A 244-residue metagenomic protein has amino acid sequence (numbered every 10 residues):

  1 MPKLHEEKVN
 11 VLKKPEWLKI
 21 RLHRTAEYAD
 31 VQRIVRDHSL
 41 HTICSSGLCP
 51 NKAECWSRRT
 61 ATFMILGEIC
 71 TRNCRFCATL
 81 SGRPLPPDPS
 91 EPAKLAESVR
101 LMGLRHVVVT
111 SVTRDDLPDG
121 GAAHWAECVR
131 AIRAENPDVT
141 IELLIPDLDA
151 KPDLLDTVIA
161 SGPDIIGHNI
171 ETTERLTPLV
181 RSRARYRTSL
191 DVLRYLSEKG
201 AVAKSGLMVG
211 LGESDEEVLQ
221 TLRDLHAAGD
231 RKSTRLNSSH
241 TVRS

Functional and structural regions predicted by a protein language model:
M1-R72: Flexible, acidic/Gly-rich N-terminal and inter-domain linker regions that tether and position cofactor-handling modules
K14, S39-L40, S45, K52 (+5 more regions): Glycine-rich, flexible loop/turn motifs
A53, C74, P152, V242-R243: Activation segment
R58-I165, I170-L179, R185-K199, S205 (+2 more regions): Conserved Radical SAM active-site core
M208-G212: A short beta-alpha structural unit
K232, L236-S244: Single conserved hydrophobic/aromatic residue that forms the stacking wall/gate of nucleotide- or nucleobase-binding
